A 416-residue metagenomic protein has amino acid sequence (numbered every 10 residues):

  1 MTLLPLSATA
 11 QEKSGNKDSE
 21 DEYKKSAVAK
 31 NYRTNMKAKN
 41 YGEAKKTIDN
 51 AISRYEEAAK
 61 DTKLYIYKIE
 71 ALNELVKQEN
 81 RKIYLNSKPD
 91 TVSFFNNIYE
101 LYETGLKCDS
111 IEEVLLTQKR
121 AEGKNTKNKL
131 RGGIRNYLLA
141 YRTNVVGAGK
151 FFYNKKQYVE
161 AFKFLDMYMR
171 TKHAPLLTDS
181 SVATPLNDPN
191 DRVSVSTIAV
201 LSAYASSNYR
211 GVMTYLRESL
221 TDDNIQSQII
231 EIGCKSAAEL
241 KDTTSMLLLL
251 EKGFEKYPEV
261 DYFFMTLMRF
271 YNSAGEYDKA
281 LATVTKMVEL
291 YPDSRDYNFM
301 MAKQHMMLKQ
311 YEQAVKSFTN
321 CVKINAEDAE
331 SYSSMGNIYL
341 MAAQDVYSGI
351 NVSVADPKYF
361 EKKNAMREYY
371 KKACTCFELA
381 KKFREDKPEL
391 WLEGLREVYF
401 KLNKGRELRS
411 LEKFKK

Functional and structural regions predicted by a protein language model:
E12-N80, L85, T91: Start-of-domain marker
A44, I98-L101, A161, V212 (+6 more regions): Single-residue signature of alpha-solenoid repeat helices
A51, C108, Y168, E218-S219 (+4 more regions): Canonical positions in the second alpha-helix
E56-A59, H173, N224-I225, P258 (+3 more regions): Short coil turns that delineate tetratricopeptide repeat
L64, L177-S181, V195, Q228-I229 (+4 more regions): TPR alpha-solenoid repeat register
Y67, S181-P185, D191, I198-L201 (+5 more regions): Canonical tetratricopeptide repeat
N73-K156, K163, T171-V193, M341-C376: Short coil/linker segments at helix-helix boundaries
